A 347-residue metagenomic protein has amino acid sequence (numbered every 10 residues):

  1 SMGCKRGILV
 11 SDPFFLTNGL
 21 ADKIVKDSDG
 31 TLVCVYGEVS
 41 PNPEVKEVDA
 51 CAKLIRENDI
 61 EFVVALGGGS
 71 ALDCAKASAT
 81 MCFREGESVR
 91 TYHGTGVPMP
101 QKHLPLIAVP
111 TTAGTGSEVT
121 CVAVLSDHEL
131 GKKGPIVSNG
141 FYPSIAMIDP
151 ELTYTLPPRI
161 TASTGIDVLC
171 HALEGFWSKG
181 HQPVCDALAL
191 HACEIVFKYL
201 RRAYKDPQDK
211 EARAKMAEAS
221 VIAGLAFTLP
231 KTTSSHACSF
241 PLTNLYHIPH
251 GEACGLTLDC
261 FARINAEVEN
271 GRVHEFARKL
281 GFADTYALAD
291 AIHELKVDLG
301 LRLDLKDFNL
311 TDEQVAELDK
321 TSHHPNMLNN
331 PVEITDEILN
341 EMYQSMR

Functional and structural regions predicted by a protein language model:
S1-I8: N-terminal, positively charged, Ser/Thr/Ala/Gly-biased leader segments that form transit/presequence-like amphipathic
V10-F15, V33-V45, H181, D186 (+1 more regions): A glycine-/small-polar-enriched, mobile loop at the entrance of the PLP active site in fold-type I
L16-G86, R201-R213: N-terminal small/polar loop signature for handling phosphorylated ligands or for N-terminal nucleophile
K46-E151: Glycine/threonine-rich beta-strand-loop-alpha-helix active-site module that forms ligand/phosphate-binding
V122-P230, P331, E337: Carboxylate- and glycine-rich phosphate/diphosphate-binding segment that chelates Mg2+/Mn2+
G175-E294: Active-site segments that bind and position negatively charged phosphate/pyrophosphate groups
V273, G281-R347: C-terminal charged capping/lid subdomain of soluble metabolic enzymes
